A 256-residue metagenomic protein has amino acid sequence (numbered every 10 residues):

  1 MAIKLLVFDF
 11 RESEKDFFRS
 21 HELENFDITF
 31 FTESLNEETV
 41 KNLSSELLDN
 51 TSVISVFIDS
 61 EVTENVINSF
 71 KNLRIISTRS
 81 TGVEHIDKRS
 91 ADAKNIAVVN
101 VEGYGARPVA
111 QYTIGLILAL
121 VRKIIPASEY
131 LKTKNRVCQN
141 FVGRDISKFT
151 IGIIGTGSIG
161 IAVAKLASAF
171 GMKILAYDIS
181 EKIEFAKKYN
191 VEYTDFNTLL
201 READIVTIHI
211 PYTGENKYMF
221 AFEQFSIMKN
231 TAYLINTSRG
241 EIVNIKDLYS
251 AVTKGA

Functional and structural regions predicted by a protein language model:
A2-V99, A221: An N-terminal-biased, well-structured beta-alpha scaffold segment characteristic of Rossmann-like dinucleotide-binding
F10, T156-G157: Glycine-rich Rossmann-fold phosphate-binding loop(s) that bind the pyrophosphate of adenine dinucleotide cofactors
V62-E64, S180-A256: Rossmann-like adenosine-cofactor binding region
R79-S80, I96-R107, F196-N197, S238: Short beta->alpha connector loops at strand-helix junctions that form conserved, small/polar/Pro-enriched
K94-I96, V101-T150, K165, A169: Phosphate-binding beta-alpha-beta segment of Rossmann-like dinucleotide-binding domains, i.e., the NAD(P)
A106, A169, L175-Y177, I183 (+1 more regions): Structural/interface elements that position substrates and couple domains in central-metabolism enzymes
G160-I161: N-terminal Rossmann-fold NAD(P) dinucleotide-binding loop
